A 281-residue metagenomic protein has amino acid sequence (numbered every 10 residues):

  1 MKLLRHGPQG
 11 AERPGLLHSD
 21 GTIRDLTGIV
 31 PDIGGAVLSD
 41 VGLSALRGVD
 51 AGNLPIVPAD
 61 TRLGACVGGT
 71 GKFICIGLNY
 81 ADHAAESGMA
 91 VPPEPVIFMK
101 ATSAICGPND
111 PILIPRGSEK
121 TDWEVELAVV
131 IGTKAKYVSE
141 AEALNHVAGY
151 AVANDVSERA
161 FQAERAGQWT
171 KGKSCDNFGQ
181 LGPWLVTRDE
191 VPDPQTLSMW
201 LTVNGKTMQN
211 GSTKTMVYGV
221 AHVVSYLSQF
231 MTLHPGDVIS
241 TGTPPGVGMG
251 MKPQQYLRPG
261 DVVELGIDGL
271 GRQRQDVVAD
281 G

Functional and structural regions predicted by a protein language model:
M1-P95, P192, E264, G281: N-terminal non-catalytic cap/leader segment that marks the start of a structured domain
L4, L63-A65, E86-G88, I112-T121 (+4 more regions): A generic local secondary-structure boundary/capping motif
R5, K100-T102, N109, R116 (+5 more regions): Short, structured patches in soluble enzyme cores that scaffold and shape functional sites
R5, Q9-G10, L54-I56, C66 (+3 more regions): Catalytic-pocket segment enriched in acidic/His residues
G71-I74, E94-V96, P108-I112, E119-L127 (+1 more regions): Generic beta-strand structural signal
A90-P108, T121-W123, R258-G269: Structural signature of FAD isoalloxazine-binding scaffolds in flavoprotein oxidoreductases
V96-P115, A135-K136, N177-V186, P244-G248: Short catalytic-site patches enriched in acidic/histidine residues that coordinate or position cofactors/metals
